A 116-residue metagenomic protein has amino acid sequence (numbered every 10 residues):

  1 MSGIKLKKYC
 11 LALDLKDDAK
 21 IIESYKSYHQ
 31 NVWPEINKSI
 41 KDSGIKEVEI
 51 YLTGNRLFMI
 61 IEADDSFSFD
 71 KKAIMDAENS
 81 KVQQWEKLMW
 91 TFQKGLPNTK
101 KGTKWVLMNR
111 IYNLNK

Functional and structural regions predicted by a protein language model:
M1-K7: Polybasic/polar functional segments that serve as interface/processing modules
K8-D14: Active-site-flanking beta-strand signature of metal-NTP-handling nucleotidyl enzymes and homologous cyclase-like
L15-D17, D65: Beta-strand elements of well-folded, non-transmembrane domains
I21-I45: Short amphipathic alpha-helical segments
N37-S66: Short, glycine- and small/hydrophobic-rich beta-strand elements in well-ordered beta-sheets
S43, D64-K104: An amphipathic, aromatic/His-enriched active-site/gating alpha helix that lines ligand/cofactor pockets
N79, N115-K116: Charge-rich, low-complexity N-terminal segments
V106-Y112: Eukaryote-biased recognition of C-terminal alpha-helical segments
